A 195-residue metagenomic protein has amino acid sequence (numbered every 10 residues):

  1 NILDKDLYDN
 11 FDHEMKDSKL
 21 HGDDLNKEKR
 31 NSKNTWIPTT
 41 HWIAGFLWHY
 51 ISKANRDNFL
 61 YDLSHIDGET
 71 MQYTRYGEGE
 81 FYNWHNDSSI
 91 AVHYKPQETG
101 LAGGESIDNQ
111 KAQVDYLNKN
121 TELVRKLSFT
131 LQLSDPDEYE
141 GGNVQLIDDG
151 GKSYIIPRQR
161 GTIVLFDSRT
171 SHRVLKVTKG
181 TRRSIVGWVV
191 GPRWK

Functional and structural regions predicted by a protein language model:
N1-I163, R169-K195: Fe(II)/2-oxoglutarate oxygenase catalytic core
